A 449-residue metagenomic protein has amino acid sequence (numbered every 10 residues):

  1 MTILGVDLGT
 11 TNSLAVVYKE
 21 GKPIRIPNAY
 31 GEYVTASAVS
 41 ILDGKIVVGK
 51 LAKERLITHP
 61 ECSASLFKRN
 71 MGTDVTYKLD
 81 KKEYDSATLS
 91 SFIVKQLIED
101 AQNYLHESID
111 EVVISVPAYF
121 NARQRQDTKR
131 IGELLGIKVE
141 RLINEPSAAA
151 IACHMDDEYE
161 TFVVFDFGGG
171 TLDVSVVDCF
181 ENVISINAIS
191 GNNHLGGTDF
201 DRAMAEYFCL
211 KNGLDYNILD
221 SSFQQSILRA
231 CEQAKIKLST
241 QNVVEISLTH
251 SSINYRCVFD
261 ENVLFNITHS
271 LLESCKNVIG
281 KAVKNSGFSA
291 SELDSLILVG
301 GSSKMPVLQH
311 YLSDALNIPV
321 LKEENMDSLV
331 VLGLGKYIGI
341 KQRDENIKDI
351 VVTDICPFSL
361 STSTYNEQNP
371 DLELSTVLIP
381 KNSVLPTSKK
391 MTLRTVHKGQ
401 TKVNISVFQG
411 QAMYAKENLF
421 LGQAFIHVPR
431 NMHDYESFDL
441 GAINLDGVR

Functional and structural regions predicted by a protein language model:
M1-T73, Y77-E83, F92, E99-R449: Oxyanion-binding/catalytic loops of NTP- or PPi-dependent enzymes
